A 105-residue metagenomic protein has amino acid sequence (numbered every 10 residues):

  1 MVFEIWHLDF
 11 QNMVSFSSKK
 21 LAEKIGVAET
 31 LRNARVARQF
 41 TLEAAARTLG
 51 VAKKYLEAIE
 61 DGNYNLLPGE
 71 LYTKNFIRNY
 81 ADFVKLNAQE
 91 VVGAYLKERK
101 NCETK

Functional and structural regions predicted by a protein language model:
M1-A37, E43-R47, D82-K105: Low-complexity alpha-helical segments at protein termini and membrane interfaces
R35-V36, G69-N75: Short acidic alpha-helix initiation/capping motifs at coil-to-helix transition points, especially at protein N-termini
G50, D61, L96: Positions that flank functional sites
K53-E70: Recognition helix of helix-turn-helix/homeodomain-like DNA-binding domains that insert into the DNA major groove
